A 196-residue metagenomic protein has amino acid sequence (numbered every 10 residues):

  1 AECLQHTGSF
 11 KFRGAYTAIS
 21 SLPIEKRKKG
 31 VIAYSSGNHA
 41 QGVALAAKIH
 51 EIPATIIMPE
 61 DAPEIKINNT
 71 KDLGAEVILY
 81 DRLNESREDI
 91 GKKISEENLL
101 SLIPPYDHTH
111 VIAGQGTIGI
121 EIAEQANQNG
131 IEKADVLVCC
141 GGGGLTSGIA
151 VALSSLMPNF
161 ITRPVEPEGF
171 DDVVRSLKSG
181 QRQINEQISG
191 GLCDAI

Functional and structural regions predicted by a protein language model:
A1-I196: PLP-dependent amino-acid enzyme catalytic core
